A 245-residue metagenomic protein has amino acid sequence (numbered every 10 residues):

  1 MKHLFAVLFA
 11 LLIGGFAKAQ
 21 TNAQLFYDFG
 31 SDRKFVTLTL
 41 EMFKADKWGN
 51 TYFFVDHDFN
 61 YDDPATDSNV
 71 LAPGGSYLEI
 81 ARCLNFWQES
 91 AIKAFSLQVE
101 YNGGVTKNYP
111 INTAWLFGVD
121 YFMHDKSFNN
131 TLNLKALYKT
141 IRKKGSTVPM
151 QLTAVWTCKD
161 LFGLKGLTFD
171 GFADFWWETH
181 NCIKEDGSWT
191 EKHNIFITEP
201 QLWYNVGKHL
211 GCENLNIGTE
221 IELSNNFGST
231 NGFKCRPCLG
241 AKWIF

Functional and structural regions predicted by a protein language model:
M1-T21: Bacterial Sec-dependent N-terminal signal peptides
A19-D63: Short glycine/proline- and aromatic-enriched beta-strand/turn motifs that initiate or cap beta-hairpins
A19-Q20, W48-N50, N85-S96, H124-L132 (+2 more regions): Short loop/turn motifs that connect adjacent beta-strands in outer-membrane beta-barrel proteins
L25-S31, H57-Y61, V99-K107, M123 (+5 more regions): Transmembrane beta-strands of outer-membrane beta-barrel pores
G30-F35, Y61-G74, G103-T113, T140-V148 (+2 more regions): Solvent-exposed loop/turn segments connecting transmembrane beta-strands in outer-membrane beta-barrel proteins
L40, I80, F117-V119, L152-W156 (+2 more regions): Membrane-embedded beta-strands of outer-membrane beta-barrel proteins, especially the hydrophobic/small aromatic
K139-N216, L223-N226, W243-F245: Outer-membrane beta-barrel transmembrane domain signature
F233-F245: Outer-membrane beta-barrel "beta-signal"
